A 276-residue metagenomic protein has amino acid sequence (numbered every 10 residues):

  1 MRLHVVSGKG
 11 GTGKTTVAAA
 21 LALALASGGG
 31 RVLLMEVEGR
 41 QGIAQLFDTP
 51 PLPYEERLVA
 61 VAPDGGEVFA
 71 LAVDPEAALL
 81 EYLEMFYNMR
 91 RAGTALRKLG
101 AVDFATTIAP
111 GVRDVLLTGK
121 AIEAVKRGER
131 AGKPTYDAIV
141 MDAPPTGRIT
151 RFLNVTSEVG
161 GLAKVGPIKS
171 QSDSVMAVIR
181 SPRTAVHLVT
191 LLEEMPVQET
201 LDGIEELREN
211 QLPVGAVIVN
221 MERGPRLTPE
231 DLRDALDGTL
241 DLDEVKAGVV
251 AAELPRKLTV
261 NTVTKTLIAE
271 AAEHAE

Functional and structural regions predicted by a protein language model:
M1: Phosphate-binding P-loop
G8: The Walker A (P-loop) glycine that initiates the GxxxxGKT/S ATP-binding motif of P-loop NTPases
T12, T16-A20, S27-G28, L33 (+2 more regions): Conserved catalytic-core segment of NTP-binding enzymes
A24-K98: N-terminal phosphate/diphosphate-binding loop that engages ATP/GTP or pyrophosphate donors across diverse enzyme folds
L52-A70, A105-K120, M141-L153: Charged, low-complexity, helix/coiled-coil-prone segments
P75, N88-R91, F104, I108 (+3 more regions): Short, functionally important structural connectors and interaction interfaces within domains
E81-V125: ATP-hydrolysis module of ASCE/P-loop NTPase motor domains, specifically the Walker B Asp-Glu catalytic pair
